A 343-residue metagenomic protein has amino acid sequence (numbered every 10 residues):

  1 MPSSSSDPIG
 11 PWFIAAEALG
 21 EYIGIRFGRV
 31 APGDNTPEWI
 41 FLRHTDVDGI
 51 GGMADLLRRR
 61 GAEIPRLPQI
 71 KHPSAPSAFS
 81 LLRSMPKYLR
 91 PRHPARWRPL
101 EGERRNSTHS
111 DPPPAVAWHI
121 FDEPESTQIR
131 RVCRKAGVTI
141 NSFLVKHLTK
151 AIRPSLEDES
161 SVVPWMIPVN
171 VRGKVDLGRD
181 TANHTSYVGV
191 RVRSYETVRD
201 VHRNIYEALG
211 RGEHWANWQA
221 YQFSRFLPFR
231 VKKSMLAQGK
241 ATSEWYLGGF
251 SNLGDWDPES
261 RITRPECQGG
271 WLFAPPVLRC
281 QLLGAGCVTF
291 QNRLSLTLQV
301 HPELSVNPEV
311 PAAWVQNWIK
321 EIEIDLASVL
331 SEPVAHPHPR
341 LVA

Functional and structural regions predicted by a protein language model:
M1-I23, A54-Q128, N317-A343: Non-catalytic, low-complexity flexible loops and terminal extensions
M1-T36, I40-I50, R66, P154-A343: Acyl-thioester-dependent acyl-group transfer interface
G24-W39, T108-R172: Gly/Ser/Thr-rich phosphate-binding loops and adjoining beta-strand/alpha-helix segments that form adenosine-phosphate
D46, E101-N106, W118, Q128-I129 (+6 more regions): Bulky hydrophobic/aromatic packing residues
G51, P73-P76, S80, T139 (+2 more regions): Amphipathic alpha-helical recognition patches that constitute DNA-binding helices
A54-L57, R130, T149, H202 (+1 more regions): Non-transmembrane alpha-helical segments in soluble domains of secreted/periplasmic/extracellular proteins
H72-S74, P114-I120, A136, R193-E196 (+1 more regions): Short, exposed beta-strand "edge-strand" segments with a Pro/Gly-rich flavor and a Y/T-containing core
S77, D122-E125, T139, T197 (+2 more regions): Helix N-cap and loop-to-helix transition residues
